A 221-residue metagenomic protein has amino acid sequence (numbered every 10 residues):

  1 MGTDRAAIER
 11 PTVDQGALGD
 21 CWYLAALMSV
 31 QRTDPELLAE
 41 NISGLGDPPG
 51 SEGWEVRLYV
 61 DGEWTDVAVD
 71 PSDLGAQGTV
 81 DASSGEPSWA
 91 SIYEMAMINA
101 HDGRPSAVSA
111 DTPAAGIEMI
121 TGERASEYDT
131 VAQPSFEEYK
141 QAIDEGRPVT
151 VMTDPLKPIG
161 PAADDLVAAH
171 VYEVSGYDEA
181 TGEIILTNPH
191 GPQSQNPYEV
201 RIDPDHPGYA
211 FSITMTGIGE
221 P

Functional and structural regions predicted by a protein language model:
M1-A7: Non-catalytic, low-structured ubiquitin/UBL-interacting segments
G2, S43-G44, P161-D164: Intrinsically disordered, low-complexity segments enriched in polar/charged residues with Gly/Pro, especially when
A7-D34, E52-Y177, I185-P221: Predominantly the structural core of cysteine protease catalytic domains
E36-G46: Surface-exposed patches in mature extracellular/periplasmic domains of secreted proteins
